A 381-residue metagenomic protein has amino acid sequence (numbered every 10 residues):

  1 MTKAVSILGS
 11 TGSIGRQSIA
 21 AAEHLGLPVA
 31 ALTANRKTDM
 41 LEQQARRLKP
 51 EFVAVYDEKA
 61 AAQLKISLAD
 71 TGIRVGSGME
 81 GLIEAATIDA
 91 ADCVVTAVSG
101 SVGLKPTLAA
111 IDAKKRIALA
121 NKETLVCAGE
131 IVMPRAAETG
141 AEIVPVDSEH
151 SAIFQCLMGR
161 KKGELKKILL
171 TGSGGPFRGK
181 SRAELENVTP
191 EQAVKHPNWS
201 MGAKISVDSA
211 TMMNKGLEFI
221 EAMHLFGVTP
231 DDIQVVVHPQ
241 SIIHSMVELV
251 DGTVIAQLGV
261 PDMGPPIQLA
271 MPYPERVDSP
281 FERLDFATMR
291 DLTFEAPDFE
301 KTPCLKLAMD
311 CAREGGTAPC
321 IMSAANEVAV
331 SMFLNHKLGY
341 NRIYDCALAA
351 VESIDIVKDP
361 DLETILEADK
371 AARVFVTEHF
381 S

Functional and structural regions predicted by a protein language model:
M1-S381: Catalytic, metal-anchored helix/loop core of enzyme active sites in primary metabolism
